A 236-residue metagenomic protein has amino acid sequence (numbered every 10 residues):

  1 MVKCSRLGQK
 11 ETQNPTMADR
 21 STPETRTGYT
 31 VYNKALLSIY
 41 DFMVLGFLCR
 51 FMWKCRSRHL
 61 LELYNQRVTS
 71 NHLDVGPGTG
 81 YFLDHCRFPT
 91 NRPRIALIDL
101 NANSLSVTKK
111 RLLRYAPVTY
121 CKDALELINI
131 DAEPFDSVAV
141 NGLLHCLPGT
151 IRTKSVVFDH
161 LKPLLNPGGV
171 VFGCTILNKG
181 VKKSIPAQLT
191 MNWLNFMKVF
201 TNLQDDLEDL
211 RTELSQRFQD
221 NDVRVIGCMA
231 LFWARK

Functional and structural regions predicted by a protein language model:
C4-R67, Y81: Conserved class I S-adenosyl-L-methionine
N71-L127: Class I SAM-dependent methyltransferase SAM/SAH-binding core
N129-V138: A short acidic, Gly/Pro-enriched loop at the edge of an enzyme's catalytic core that lines a small-molecule cofactor
N141-H145: Residues lining the SAM
L147-H160: A short, conserved alpha-helix within the catalytic core of class I
L165-V171: Short glycine-dipeptide loop
F172-V223: C-terminal alpha-helical "lid/dimerization" subdomain adjacent to the S-adenosyl-L-methionine
R217-K236: Core SAM-dependent methyltransferase catalytic element
